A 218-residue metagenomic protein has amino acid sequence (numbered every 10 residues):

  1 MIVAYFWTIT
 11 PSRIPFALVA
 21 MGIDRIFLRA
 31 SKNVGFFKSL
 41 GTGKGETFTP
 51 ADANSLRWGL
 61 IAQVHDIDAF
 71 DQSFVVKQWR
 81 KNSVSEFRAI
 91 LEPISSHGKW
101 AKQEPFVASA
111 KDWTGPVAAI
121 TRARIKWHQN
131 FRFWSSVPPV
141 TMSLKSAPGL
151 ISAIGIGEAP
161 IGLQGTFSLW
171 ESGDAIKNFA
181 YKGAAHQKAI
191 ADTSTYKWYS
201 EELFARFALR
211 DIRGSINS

Functional and structural regions predicted by a protein language model:
M1-W58, H65-S73, K81-G165, A175-K182 (+2 more regions): Short S/T/G/P-rich N-terminal loop/turn motif that feeds into the first structured element of a domain
H186-K188: Compact nucleic-acid interaction/catalytic patches
I190-Y196: C-terminal end-helix/capping segment
